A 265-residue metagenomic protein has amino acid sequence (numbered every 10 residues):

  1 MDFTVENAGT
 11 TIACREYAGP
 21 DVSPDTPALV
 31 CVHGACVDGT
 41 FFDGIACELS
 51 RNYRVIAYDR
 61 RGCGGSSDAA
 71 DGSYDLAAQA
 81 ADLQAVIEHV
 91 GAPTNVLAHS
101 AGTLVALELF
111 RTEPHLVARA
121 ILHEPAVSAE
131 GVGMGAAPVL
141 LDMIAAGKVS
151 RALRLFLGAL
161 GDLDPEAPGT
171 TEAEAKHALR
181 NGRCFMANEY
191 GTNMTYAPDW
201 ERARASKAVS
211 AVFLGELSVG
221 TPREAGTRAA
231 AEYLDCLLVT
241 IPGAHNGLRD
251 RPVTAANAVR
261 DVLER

Functional and structural regions predicted by a protein language model:
E6-S67: Conserved HGGG/HGGXW glycine-rich cap/lid loop of the alpha/beta-hydrolase fold
C31-G34, S100, G215: Glycine-rich His-Gly loop
I56-N95: Active-site loop/oxyanion-hole signature of alpha/beta-hydrolase fold enzymes
D59-C63, A126, P242-A244: Short beta-to-alpha linker loops that shape the active-site pocket of alpha/beta-hydrolase fold enzymes
A92-A129: Conserved hydrolase catalytic core segment
P125, A129-A175, G182, A187-T192: Helix-rich cap/lid subdomain of alpha/beta-hydrolase
H177-Y233, V239-L248: Conserved serine/cysteine hydrolase catalytic core
R249-V262: Post-His helix in hydrolase/transferase enzymes
